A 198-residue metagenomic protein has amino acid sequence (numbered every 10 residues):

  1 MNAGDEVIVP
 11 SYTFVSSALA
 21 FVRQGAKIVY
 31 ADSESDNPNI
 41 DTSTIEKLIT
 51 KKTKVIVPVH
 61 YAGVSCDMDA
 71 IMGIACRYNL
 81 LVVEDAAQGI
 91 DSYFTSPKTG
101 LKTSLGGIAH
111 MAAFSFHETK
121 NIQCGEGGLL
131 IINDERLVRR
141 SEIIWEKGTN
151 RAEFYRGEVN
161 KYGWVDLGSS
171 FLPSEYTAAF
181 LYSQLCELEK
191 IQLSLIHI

Functional and structural regions predicted by a protein language model:
M1, L105-G106: Hydrophobic beta-strand core residues of beta-sandwich domains
M1, N79-L80, S170, K190: A subset of signal/propeptide-processing and intrinsically disordered low-complexity segments in secreted/extracellular
N2-Y93: PLP-dependent aminotransferase-like
T53, R77-N79, T103, G127 (+1 more regions): A generic hydrophobic-helix recognition signal that picks specific residues within alpha-helical hydrophobic
Q88-P97, L101, I108-S194: Active-site region of PLP-dependent enzymes
I196-I198: Conserved small/polar residues in nucleotide/adenosyl-binding loops
